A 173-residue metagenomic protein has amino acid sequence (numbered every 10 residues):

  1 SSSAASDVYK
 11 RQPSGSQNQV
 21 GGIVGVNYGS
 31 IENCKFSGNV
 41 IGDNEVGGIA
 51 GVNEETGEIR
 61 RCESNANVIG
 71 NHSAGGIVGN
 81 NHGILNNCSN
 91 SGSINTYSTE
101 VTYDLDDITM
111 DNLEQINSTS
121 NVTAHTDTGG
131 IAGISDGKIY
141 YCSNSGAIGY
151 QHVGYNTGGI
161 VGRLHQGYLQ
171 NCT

Functional and structural regions predicted by a protein language model:
S1-Y9: Single conserved hydrophobic/aromatic residue that forms the stacking wall/gate of nucleotide- or nucleobase-binding
K10-T173: Predominantly extracellular/luminal carbohydrate-interaction, adhesion, and secreted-enzyme modules that are
